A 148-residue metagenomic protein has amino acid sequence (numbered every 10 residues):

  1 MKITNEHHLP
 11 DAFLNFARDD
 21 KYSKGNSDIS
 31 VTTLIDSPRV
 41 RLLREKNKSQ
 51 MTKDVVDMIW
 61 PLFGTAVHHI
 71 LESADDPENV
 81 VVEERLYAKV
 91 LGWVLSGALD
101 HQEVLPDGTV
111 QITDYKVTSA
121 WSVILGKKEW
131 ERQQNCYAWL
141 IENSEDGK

Functional and structural regions predicted by a protein language model:
M1-I112, S119-R132, E142: Metal-dependent nuclease catalytic cores that hydrolyze phosphodiester bonds in DNA/RNA, characterized by
W139, S144-K148: Substrate-binding beta-hairpin/strand module that engages nucleic acids
